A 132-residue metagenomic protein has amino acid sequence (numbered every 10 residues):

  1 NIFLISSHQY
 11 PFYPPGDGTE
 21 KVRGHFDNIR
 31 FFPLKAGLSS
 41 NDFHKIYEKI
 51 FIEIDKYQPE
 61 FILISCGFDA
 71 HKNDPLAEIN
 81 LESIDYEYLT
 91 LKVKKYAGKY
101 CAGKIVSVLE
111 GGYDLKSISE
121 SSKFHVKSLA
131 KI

Functional and structural regions predicted by a protein language model:
N1-I132: A general "terminal functional-core" signal
